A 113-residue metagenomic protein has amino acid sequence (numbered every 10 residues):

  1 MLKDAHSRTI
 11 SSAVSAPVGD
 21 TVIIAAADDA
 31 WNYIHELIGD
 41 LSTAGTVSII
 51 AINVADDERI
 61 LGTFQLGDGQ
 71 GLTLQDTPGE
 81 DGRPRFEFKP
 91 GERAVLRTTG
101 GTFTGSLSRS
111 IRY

Functional and structural regions predicted by a protein language model:
M1-Y113: Beta-strand-centric surfaces of beta-sandwich/beta-rich domains
